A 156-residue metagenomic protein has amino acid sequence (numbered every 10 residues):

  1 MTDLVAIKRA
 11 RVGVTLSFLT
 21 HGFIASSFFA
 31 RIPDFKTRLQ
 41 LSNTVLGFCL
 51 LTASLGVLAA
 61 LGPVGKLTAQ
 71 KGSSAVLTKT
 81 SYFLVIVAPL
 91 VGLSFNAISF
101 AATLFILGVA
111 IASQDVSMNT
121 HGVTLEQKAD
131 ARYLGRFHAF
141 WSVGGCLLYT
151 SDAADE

Functional and structural regions predicted by a protein language model:
I7-A30, F105: Pair of pore-lining "gating" transmembrane helices in MFS-fold secondary transporters
S42-L46, L50, L134: Juxtamembrane helix-start elements in MFS-like secondary transporters
S54-L55, S142-V143: Short hydrophobic/small-residue motifs within alpha-helical transmembrane segments of multi-pass transporter-like
A60-G72: Helix-to-loop junctions at the C-terminal end of transmembrane segments in multipass secondary transporters
V76-A88: Structural signature of the two symmetry-related core transmembrane helices
L93-T103: Helix-loop junctions at membrane interfaces in 12-TM secondary transporters
L107-F137: Cytoplasmic helix-loop-helix junction between adjacent transmembrane helices in 12-TM secondary transporters
Y149-E156: Conserved small/polar residues in nucleotide/adenosyl-binding loops
